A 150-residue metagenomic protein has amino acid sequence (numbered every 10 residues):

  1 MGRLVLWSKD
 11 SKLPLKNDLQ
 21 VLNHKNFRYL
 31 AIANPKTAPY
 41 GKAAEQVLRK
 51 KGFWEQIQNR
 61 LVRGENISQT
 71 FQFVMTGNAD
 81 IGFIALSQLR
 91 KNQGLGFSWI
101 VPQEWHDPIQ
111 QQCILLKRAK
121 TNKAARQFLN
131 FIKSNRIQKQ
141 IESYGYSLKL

Functional and structural regions predicted by a protein language model:
G2-L150: Exported/periplasmic ABC-transporter solute-binding proteins
